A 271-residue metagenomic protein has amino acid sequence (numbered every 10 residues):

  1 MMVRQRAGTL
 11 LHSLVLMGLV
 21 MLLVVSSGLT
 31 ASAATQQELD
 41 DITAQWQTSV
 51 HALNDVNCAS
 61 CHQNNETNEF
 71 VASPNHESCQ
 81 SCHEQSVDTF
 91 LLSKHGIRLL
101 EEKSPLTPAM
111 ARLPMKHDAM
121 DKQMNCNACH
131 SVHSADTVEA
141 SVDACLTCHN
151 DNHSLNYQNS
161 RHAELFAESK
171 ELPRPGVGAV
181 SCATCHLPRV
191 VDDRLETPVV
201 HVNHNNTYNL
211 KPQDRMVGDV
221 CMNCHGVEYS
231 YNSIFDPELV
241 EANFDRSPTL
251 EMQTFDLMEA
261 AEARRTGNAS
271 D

Functional and structural regions predicted by a protein language model:
M1-L10: N-terminal secretory signal peptides that target proteins for export/translocation
R6, L14, T30-A33: Residue-level detector of intrinsically disordered, flexible termini and proteolytic processing junctions
H12-S13, C58: Enrichment for repetitive, rod-forming helical segments
S13-S26: Bacterial N-terminal signal peptides
S27-D271: Short sequence/structural segments immediately N-terminal
